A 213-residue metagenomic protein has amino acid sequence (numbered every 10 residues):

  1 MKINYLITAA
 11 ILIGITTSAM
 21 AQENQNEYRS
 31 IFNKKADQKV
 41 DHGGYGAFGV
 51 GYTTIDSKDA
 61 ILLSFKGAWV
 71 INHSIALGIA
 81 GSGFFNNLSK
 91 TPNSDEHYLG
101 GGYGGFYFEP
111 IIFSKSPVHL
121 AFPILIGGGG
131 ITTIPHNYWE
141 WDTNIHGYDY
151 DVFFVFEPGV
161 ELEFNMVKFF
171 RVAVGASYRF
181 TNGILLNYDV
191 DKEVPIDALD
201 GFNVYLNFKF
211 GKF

Functional and structural regions predicted by a protein language model:
M1-S30: Bacterial Sec-dependent N-terminal signal peptides
A21-N72, K209-F213: Short glycine/proline- and aromatic-enriched beta-strand/turn motifs that initiate or cap beta-hairpins
Q38-G46, H73-I75, S116-F122, K168-V172 (+1 more regions): Outer-envelope beta-barrel architecture signal
G44-G46, I61-F65, G102-F106, V152-V160 (+1 more regions): Hydrophobic, lipid-facing positions within transmembrane beta-strands of outer-membrane proteins
A47-G51, P92, W141-H146, Y188-D191: Extracytoplasmic loops and strand-loop junctions of Gram-negative outer membrane beta-barrel proteins
K66, A121-G127, A173-S177: Outer-envelope exported proteins of Gram-negative bacteria
S74-F156, F164-K168, N207-K212: Gram-negative (and chloroplast) outer-membrane scaffold detector with strong preference for beta-barrel transmembrane
N165-F213: Predominantly the C-terminal beta-signal and adjacent terminal strand-loop region of outer-membrane beta-barrel
